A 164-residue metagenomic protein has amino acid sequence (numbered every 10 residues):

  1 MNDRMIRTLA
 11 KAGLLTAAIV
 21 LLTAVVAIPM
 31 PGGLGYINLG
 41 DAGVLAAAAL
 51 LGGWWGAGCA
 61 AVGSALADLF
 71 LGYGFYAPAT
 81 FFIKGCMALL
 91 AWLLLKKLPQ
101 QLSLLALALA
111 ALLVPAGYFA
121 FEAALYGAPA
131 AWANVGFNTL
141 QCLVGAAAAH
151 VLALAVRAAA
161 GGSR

Functional and structural regions predicted by a protein language model:
M1-R164: Loop-helix junctions at membrane interfaces
